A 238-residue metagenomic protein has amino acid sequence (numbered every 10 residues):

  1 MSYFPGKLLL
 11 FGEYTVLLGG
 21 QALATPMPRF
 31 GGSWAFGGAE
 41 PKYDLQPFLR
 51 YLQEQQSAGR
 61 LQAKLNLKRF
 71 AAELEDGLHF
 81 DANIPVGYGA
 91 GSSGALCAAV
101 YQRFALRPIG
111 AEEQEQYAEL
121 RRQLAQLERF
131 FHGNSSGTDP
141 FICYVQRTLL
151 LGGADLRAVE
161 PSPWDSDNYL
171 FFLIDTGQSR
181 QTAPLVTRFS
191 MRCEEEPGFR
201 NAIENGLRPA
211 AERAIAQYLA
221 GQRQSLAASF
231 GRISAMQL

Functional and structural regions predicted by a protein language model:
M1-F11, T15-L17, A24-P26, S33-D76 (+3 more regions): C-terminal nucleotide
G19, P26, L96-A98: Residue-level recognition of conserved structural "scaffold" positions that shape functional pockets and channels
D81-R103: Glycine/serine-rich anion-binding loops at beta->alpha junctions that coordinate negatively charged ligand groups
